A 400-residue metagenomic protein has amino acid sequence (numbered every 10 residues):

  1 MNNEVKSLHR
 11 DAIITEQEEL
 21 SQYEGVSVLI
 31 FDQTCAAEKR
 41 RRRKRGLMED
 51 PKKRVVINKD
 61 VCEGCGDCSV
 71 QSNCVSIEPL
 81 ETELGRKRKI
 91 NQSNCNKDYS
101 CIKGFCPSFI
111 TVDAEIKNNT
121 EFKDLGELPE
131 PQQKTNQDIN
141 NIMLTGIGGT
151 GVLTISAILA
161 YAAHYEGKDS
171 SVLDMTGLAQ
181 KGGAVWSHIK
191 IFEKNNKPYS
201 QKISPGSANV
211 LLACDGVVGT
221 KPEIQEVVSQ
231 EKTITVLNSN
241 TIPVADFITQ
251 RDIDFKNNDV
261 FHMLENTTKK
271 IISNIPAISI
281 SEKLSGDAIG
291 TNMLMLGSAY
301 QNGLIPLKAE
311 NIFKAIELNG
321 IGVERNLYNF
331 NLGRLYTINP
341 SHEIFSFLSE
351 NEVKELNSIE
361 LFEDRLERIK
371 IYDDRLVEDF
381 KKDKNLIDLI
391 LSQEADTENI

Functional and structural regions predicted by a protein language model:
M1-L47, G320-V323: Glycine-rich ThDP/TPP pyrophosphate-binding loop and its adjacent helix/strand module within ThDP-dependent enzymes
S7, A36, T111-L144, T150-I400: Active-site cofactor/cluster-binding pocket
T15-E19, R43-P51, E127-I139: Glycine-/acidic-rich phosphate or pyrophosphate-binding loops and their flanking alpha/beta elements
Y23-V26, K52, S69-Q71, G85-K87 (+6 more regions): Active-site lining segments that contact anionic ligands and/or coordinate catalytic metals
L29, C95, G148: Hydrophobic, well-ordered secondary-structure elements that form the walls of internal hydrophobic environments
Q33-T34, K39-R45, E63-N119: Iron-sulfur cluster-binding cysteine motifs and their immediate structural context in ferredoxin-like electron-transfer
P51-D67: Short, flexible loop segments at boundaries between secondary-structure elements
